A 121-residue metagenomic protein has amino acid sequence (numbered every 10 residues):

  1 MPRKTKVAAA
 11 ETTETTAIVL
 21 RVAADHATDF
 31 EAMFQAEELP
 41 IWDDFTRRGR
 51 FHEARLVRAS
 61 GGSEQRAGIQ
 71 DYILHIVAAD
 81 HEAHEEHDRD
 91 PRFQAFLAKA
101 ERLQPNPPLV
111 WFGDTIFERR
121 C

Functional and structural regions predicted by a protein language model:
M1-H26, A32: Glycine/serine-rich loop-strand microenvironments at binding/catalytic pocket rims
M1-T12, R50-Q70, A95-C121: Glycine-rich beta-strand-turn "strand-cap" elements at beta-sheet edges
T13-A23, E53-P91: Short, well-ordered beta-strand segments in beta-rich or mixed alpha/beta enzyme and ligand-binding folds
H26-L56, A95-F96: Short amphipathic alpha-helical segments
A27, E31, R48, I69 (+4 more regions): Generic intrinsically disordered, low-complexity segments enriched for polar/acidic and small residues
M33-A36, D90, R102: Residues within well-ordered alpha-helical secondary structure of globular protein domains
